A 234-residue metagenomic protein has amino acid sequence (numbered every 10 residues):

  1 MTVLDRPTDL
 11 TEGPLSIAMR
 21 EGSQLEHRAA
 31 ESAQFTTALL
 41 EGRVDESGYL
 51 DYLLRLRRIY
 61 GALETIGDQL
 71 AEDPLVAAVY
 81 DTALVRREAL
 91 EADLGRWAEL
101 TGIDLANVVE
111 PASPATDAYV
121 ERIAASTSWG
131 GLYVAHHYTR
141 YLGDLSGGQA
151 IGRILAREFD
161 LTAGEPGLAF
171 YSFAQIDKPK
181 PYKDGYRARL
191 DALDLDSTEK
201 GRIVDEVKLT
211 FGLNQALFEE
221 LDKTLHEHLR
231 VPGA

Functional and structural regions predicted by a protein language model:
M1-A234: Metal- and O2-centered redox machinery and metal/ROS homeostasis
